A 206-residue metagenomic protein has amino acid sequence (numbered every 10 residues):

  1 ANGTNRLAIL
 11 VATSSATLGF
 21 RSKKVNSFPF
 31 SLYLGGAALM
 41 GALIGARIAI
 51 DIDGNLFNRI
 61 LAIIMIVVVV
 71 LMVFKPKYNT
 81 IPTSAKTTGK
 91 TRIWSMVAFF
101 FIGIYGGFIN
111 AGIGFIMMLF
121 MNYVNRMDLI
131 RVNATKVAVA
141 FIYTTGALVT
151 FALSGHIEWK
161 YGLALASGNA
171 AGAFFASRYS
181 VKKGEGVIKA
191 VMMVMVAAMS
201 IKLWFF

Functional and structural regions predicted by a protein language model:
A1-T4, V25, P29-F30, R126-V137: Membrane-interface alpha-helices at helix entry/exit sites of multi-pass transporters
G3-L56, T144-A190: Selective hydrophobic functional segments
R6, L61-M65, V69, V137-A140 (+2 more regions): Residues within membrane-spanning alpha-helices of integral membrane proteins, especially the hydrophobic core/packing
S15-V25, I63-T87, S200-F206: Transmembrane helix exit motif
F28-A37, L61, K86-T91, N133-V139 (+1 more regions): Cytoplasmic-side transmembrane-helix entry/capping segments in multi-pass membrane proteins
A46, I50, R59, L119-Y123 (+2 more regions): Transmembrane helix-loop junction
T83-N133, L163: Selected transmembrane alpha-helices and immediately adjacent juxtamembrane segments of polytopic inner-membrane
